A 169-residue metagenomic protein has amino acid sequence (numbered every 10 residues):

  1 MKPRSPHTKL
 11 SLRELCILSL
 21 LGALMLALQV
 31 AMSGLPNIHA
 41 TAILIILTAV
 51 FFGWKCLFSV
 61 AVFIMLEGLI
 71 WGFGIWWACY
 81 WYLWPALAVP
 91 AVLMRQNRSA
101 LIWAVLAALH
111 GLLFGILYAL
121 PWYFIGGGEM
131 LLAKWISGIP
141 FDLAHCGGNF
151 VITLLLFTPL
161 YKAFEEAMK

Functional and structural regions predicted by a protein language model:
M1-L47, F51, K55-S59: Hydrophobic transmembrane alpha-helices
P6-L10, I46, L93-W103, E166-A167: Membrane-interface helix-boundary motifs at transmembrane edges
L20, L24, L28, T48 (+4 more regions): Hydrophobic alpha-helical transmembrane segments of multipass integral membrane proteins, especially permease/channel
L26-H39, V62-R95, W122, G126: Interfacial aromatic-anchored transmembrane helix boundaries in multi-pass membrane proteins
A49-F58, A86-I102: Hydrophobic alpha-helical transmembrane segments
K55-V62, Y80-V89, A144, G148 (+1 more regions): Core segments of alpha-helical transmembrane spans in multipass integral membrane proteins
L57-G68, I102-L112: Central hydrophobic cores of alpha-helical transmembrane segments in multi-pass integral membrane proteins
I75-W81, S99-K169: Membrane-embedded alpha-helical hairpins and interfacial helices in multi-pass inner-membrane proteins
